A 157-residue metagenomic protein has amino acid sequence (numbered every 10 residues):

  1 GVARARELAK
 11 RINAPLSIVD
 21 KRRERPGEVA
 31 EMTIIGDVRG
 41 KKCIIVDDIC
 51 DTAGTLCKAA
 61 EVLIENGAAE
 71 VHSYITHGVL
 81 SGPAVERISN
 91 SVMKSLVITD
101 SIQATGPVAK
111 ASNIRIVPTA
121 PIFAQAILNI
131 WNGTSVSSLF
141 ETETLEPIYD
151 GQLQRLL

Functional and structural regions predicted by a protein language model:
G1-L157: PRPP-associated nucleotide enzymes
